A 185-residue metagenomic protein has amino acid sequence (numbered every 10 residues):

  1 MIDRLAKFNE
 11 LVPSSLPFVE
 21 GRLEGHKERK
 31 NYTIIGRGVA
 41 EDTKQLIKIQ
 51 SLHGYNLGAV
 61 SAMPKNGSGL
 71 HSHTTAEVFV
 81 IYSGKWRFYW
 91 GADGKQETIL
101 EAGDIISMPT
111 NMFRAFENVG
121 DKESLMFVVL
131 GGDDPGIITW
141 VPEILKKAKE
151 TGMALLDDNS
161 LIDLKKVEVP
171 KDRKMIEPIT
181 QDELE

Functional and structural regions predicted by a protein language model:
M1-G54, D158-E185: A short, N-terminal "cap"/entry segment at the start of jelly-roll beta-barrel domains of the cupin/DSBH fold
D3, A115-E185: Double-stranded beta-helix
G38-Q45, N56-S72: Conserved short histidine dyad/triad with adjacent acidic residue
L46-S51, S68-H73, W90, E97-I99 (+1 more regions): Short histidine-centered beta-strand/loop micro-motifs that create catalytic or ligand/metal-coordination sites
A62-K65, L100-G120, G131: Conserved metal-binding segment of the jelly-roll/cupin
S72, A76-A102, M112: A short beta-strand-loop-beta hairpin characteristic of the jelly-roll/cupin
